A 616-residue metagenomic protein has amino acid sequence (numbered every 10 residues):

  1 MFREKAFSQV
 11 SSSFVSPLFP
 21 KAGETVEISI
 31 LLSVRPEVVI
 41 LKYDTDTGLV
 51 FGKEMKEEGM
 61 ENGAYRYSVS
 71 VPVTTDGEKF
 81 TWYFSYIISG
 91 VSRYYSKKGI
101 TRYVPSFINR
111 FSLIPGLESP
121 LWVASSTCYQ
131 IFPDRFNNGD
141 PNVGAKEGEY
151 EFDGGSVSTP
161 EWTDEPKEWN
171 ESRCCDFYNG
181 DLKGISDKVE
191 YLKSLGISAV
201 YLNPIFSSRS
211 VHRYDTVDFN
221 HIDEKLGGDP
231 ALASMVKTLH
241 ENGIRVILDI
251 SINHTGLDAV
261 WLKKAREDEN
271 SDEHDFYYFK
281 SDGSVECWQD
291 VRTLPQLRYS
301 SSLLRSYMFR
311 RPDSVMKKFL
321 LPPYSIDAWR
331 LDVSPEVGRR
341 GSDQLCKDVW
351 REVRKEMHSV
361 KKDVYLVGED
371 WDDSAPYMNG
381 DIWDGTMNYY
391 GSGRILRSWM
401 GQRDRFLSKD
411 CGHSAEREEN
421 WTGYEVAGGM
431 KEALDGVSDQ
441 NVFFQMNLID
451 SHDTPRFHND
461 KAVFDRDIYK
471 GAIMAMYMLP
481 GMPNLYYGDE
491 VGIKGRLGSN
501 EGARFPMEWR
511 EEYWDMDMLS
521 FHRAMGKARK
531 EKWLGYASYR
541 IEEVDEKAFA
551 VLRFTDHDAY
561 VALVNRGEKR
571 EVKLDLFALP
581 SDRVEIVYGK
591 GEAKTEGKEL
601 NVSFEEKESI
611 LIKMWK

Functional and structural regions predicted by a protein language model:
M1-Y129, S198: Glycan-association/targeting regions that enable binding to alpha-glucans and other polysaccharides
I30, I131, L192, L202 (+10 more regions): Conserved, mostly hydrophobic/aromatic
V34, E596-K616: C-terminal beta-strand-rich structural cap/linker in extracellular carbohydrate-active enzymes
P36-D46, F80-W82, K569-K590: Beta-strand-rich binding/interaction modules
L121-V123, L262-K264, D268, M316 (+6 more regions): Conserved alpha/beta catalytic core and glycan-binding cleft of carbohydrate-active enzymes
F132-S198, I205-Y324, V349, V353-S359 (+2 more regions): Substrate-binding/active-site clefts of carbohydrate-active enzymes
A503-E543: Aromatic- and carboxylate-lined catalytic core of secreted/periplasmic carbohydrate-active enzymes
E542-L579, I610: Carbohydrate-binding surface patches
